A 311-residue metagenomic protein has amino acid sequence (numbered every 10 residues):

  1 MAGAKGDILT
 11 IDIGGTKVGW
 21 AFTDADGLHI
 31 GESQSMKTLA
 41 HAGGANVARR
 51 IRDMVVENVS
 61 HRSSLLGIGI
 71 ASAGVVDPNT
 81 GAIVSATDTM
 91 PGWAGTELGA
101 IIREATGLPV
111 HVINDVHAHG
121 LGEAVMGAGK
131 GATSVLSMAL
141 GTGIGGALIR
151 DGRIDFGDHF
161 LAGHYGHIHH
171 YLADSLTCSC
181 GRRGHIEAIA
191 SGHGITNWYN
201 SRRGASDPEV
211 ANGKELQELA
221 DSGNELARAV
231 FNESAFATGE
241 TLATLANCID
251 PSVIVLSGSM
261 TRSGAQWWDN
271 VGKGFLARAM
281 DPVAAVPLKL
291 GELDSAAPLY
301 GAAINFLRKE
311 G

Functional and structural regions predicted by a protein language model:
M1-G67, D77-A82, A100, E104-L108 (+2 more regions): ATP-binding/phosphotransfer module of carbohydrate and carboxylate kinases, centering on a glycine-rich
K37-L39, P91-G92, L161-H164: A short acidic/small-residue loop/turn micro-motif
A73: Conserved NAD(P)H cofactor-binding loop of Rossmann-fold oxidoreductase domains
A82-A94: A charged helix-plus-loop insertion that forms the helical arch/lid used to bind and gate nucleic-acid substrates
V110-N114: General beta-strand structural signal in soluble alpha/beta enzymes
V116-G120: Active-site-adjacent loop/helix segments that line or gate small-molecule/cofactor pockets in enzymes
A132-I189: Glycine-rich phosphate-binding loop of actin/hexokinase-like ATP-binding domains
